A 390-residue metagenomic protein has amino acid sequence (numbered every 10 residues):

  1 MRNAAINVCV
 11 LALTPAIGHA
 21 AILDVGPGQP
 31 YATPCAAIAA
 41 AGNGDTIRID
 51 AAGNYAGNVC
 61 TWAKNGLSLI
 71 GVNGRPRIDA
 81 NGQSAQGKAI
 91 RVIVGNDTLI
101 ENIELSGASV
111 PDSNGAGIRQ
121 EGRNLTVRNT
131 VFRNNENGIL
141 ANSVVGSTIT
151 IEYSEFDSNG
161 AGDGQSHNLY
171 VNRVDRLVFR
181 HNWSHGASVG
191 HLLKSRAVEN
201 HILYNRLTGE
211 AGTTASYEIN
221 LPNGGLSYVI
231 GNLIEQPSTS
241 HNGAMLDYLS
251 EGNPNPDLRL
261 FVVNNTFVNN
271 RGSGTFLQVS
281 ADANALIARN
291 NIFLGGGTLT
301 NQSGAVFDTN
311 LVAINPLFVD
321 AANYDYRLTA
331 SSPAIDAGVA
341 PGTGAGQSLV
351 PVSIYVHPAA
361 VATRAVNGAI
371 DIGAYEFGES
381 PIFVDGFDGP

Functional and structural regions predicted by a protein language model:
M1-C9: Bacterial N-terminal signal peptides that target proteins for export
P15-G18: N-terminal signal peptide c-region/cleavage motif recognized by signal peptidases
A21-D50, N54, S332, D371: Acidic Gly/Asp/Thr-rich repetitive segments characteristic of extracellular carbohydrate-active and adhesion proteins
C60-D325, S332-P333, G338-P341, G346-V361 (+2 more regions): Extracellular beta-rich repeat passengers
I382-G389: Ser/Thr-rich, Pro/Gly/Ala-heavy low-complexity intrinsically disordered linkers and tails of secreted extracellular
